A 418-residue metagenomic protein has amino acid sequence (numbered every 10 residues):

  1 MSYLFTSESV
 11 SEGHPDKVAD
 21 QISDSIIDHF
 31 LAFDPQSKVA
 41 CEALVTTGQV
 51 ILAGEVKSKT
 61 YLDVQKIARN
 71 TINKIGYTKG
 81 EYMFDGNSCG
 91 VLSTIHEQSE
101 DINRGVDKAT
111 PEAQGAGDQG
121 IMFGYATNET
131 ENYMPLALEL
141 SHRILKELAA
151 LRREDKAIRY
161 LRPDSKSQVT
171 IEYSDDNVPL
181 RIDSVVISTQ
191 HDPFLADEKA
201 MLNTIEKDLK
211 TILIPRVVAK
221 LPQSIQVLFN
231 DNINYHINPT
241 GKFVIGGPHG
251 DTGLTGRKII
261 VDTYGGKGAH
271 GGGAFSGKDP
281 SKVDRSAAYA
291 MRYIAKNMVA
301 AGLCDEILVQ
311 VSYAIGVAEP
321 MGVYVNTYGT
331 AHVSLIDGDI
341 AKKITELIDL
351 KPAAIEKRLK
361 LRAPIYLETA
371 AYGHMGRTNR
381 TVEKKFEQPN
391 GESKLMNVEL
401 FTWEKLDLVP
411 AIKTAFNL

Functional and structural regions predicted by a protein language model:
M1-A40, V45, D155, V409 (+1 more regions): N-terminal, positively charged regions that mediate nucleic acid binding
T6, G48, K66, N73-Y77 (+3 more regions): Glycine-rich, mobile lid/loop segments that gate access to catalytic sites or pores
E8-V10, H14-A19, Q114-T130, V244-A269 (+2 more regions): Conserved phosphate/anionic-ligand binding catalytic regions in large, soluble enzymes, centered on
E12-L31, E129-L148, K278-G302: Alpha-helical support elements that line or immediately flank enzyme active sites and cofactor-binding pockets
S37-C41, S165-I171, I233-I237, L303-A314: A short glycine-rich, hydrophobically flanked beta-strand micro-motif that places a catalytic Asp/Glu for divalent metal
V39-K59, I315-E319: Short, charge-patterned binding micro-sites
T46, E306, Y313-L418: Internal helix-turn-beta structural module
A196-A300: Glycine-rich anion/phosphate-binding loop at the beta-strand->alpha-helix junction
